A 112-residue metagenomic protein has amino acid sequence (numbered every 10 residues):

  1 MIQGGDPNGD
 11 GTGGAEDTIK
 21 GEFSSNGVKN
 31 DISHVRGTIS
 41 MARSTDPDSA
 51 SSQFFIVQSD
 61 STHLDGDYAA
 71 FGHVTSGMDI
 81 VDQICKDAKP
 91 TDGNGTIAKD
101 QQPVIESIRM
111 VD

Functional and structural regions predicted by a protein language model:
M1-D112: Cyclophilin-like peptidyl-prolyl cis-trans isomerases
